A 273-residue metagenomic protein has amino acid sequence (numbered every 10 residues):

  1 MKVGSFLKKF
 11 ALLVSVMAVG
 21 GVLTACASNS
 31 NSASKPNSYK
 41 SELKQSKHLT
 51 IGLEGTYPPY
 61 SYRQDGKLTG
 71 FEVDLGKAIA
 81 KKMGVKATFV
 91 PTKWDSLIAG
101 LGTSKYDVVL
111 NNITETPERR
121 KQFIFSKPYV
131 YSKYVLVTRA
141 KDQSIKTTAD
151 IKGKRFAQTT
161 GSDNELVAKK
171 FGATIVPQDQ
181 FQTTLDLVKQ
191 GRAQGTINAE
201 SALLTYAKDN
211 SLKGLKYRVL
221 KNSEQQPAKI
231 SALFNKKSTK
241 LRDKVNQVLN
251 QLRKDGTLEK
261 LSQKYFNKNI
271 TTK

Functional and structural regions predicted by a protein language model:
G21-A25: C-terminal motif of bacterial Sec signal peptides marking the signal peptidase cleavage site
A27, V73-K82, S162, P227-K268: Extended ligand-binding regions for polar small-molecule ligands
A27-S38, L166-V176, L215-K221, N246-K273: Ligand-binding clefts/hinges and TM-proximal coupling segments of bilobed small-molecule sensing domains
A33-N112: Extracytoplasmic small-molecule ligand-binding "clamshell" domains of the periplasmic binding protein/Venus flytrap
K77, K86-D150: Acidic, polar ligand-binding/catalytic clefts
F89-A99, Q143, G161, V176-Q190: Short helix-initiation/N-cap motifs at beta->coil->alpha
I113-R120, K170, Q194-Q226: A ligand-binding cleft/hinge motif common to bilobed small-molecule-binding domains
Y131-T138, L204, N210-N246, K268-K273: Periplasmic-binding protein-like
